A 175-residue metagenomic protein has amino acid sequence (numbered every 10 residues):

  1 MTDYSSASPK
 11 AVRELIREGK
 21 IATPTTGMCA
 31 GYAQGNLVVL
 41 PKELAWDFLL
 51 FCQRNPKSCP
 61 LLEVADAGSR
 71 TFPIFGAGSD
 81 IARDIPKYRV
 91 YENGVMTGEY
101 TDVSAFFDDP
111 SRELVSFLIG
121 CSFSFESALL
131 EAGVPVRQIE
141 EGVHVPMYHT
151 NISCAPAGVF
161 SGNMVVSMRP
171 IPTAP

Functional and structural regions predicted by a protein language model:
M1-S6, T25-M28, S79-R83, T101-S104 (+1 more regions): Generic detector of short, locally flexible boundary/turn motifs and exposed helical patches
T2-I21: Long, contiguous binding/interaction regions
A7-R13, A33, K87-V90, D108 (+1 more regions): N-terminal start-of-chain detector that recognizes signal peptides and the immediate post-cleavage beginning
V12, K20-T23, G27, S104 (+1 more regions): Amphipathic, alpha-helical segments enriched in basic
E14-E18, P41, A67-G68, V95-M96 (+2 more regions): A short linear-motif detector with a strong N-terminal bias
A22-Y100: N-terminal low-complexity or amphipathic/hydrophobic leaders
Y91-N93, E99-P175: Conserved mixed alpha/beta catalytic, RNA-binding, or beta-rich assembly cores of soluble enzyme, regulatory
